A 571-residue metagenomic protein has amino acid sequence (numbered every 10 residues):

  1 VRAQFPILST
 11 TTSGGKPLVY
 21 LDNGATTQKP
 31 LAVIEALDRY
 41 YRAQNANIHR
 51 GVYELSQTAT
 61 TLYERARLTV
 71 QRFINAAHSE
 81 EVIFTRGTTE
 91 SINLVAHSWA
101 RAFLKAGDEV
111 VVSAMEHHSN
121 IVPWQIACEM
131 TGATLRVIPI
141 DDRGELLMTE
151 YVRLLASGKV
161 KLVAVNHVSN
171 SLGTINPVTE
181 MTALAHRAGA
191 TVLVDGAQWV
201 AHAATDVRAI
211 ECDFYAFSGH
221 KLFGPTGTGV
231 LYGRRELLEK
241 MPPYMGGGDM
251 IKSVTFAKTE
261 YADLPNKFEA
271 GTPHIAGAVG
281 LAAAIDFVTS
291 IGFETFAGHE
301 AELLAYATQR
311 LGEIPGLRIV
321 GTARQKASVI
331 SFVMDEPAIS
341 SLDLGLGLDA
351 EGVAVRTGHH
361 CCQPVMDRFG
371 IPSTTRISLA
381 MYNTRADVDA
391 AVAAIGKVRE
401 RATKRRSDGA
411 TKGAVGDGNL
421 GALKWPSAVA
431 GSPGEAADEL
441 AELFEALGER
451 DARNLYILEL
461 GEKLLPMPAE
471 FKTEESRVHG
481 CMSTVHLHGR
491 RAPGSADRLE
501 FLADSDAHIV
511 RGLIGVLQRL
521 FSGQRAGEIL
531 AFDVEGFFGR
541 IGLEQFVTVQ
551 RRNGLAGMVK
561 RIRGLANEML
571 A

Functional and structural regions predicted by a protein language model:
V1-A428: Pyridoxal 5′-phosphate
K267-A270, R498-H508, L543-T548: A short glycine/serine-rich beta->alpha loop
V288-S290, L520-I529, N567-L570: Short helix-capping/linker segments at secondary-structure and domain boundaries
N419-L420, S427-G434, A556, A566: Globin-like tetrapyrrole-binding proteins
G431-K472: Extended low-complexity intrinsically disordered regions
A469-A492: Structured beta-strand/loop patches that form or line metal/cofactor-binding pockets in enzymes
R490-H508, Q518-S522: Conserved interaction-surface patches within small, structured recognition/assembly domains
S505, G527, F537-A571: C-terminal binding/interaction regions
